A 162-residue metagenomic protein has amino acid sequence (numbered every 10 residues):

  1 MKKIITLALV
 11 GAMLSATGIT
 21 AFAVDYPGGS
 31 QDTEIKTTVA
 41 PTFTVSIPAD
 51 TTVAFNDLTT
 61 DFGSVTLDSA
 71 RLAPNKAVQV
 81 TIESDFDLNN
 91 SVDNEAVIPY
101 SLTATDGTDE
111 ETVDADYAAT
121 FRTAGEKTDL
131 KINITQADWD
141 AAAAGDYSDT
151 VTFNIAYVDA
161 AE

Functional and structural regions predicted by a protein language model:
K2-A23: Sec-dependent N-terminal signal peptides of Gram-positive bacterial secreted proteins and lipoproteins
I4-L7, S69, Y100-L102, Y147-D149: Aromatic-residue detector
F22-A96, D116-E162: N-terminal small/polar-rich segments of proteins
N94-Y117: Extracellular/luminal ectodomains and secreted, surface-exposed scaffolds of diverse proteins
